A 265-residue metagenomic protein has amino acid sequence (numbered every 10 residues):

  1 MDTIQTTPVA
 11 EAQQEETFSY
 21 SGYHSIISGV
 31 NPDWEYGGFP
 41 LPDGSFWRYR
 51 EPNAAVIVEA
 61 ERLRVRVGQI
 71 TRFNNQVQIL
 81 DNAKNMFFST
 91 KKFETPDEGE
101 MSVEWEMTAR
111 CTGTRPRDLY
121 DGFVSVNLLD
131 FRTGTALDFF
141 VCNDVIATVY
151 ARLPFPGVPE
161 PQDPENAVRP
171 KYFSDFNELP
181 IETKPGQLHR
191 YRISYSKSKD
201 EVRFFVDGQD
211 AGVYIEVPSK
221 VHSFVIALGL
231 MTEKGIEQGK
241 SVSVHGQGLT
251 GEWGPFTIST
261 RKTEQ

Functional and structural regions predicted by a protein language model:
D2-E51: Extracellular carbohydrate-recognition regions
Q14-F18, E100, E104-P116, K220-Q265: Ligand-recognition surfaces built from glycine- and aromatic
R48-D163: Secretory/extracellular carbohydrate-interaction modules and structurally similar beta-sandwich "look-alikes"
V58, P96-E98, E182-G186, S219-V221: Surface-exposed coil/turn segments at beta-strand junctions on protein surfaces, enriched
I146-T148, D200-R203: Conserved active-site beta-strand-loop modules that form the wall/rim of enzyme catalytic pockets and either contain
V158-R190: Short, aromatic/His-centered strand-loop micro-motif at the edge of beta-sheets
Q187-Y195, V202-F204: Short tryptophan-centered beta-strand motifs in secreted/extracellular beta-sheet-rich domains of glycan-recognition
V206-L228: Short, solvent-exposed beta-strand-to-loop segments that form ligand-recognition rims of beta-rich domains
